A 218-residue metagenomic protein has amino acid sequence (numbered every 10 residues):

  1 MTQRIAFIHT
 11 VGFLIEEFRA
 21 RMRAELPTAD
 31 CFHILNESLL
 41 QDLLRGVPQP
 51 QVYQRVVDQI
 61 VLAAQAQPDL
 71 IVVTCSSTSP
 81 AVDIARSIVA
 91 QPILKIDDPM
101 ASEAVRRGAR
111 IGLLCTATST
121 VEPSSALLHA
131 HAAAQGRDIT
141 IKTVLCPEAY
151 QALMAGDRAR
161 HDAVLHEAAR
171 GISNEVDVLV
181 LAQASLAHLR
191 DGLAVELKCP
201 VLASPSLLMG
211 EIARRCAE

Functional and structural regions predicted by a protein language model:
M1-E218: Non-catalytic structural scaffold of enzyme domains
